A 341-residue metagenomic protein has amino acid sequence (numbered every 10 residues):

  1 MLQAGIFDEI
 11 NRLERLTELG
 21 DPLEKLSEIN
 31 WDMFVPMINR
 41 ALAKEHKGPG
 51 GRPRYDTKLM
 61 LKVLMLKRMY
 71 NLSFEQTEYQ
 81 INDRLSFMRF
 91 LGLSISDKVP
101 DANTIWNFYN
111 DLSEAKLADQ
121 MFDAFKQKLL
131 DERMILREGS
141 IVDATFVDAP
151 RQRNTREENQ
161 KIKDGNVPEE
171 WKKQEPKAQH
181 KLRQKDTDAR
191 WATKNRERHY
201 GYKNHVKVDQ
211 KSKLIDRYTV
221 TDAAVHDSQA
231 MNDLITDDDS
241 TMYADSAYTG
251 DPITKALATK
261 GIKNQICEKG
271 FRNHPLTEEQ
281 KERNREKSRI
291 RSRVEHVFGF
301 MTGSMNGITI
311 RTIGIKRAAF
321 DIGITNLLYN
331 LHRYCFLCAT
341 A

Functional and structural regions predicted by a protein language model:
M1-V35, R40, L337-A341: Charged, often Cys/His-bearing segments associated with DNA-binding zinc-finger transcription factors
R15, G51-L59, D97, D101 (+3 more regions): Secondary-structure capping and boundary motifs in well-ordered enzyme cores
E24-M65, M69: Basic, short loop/linker segments at the boundary and entry of helix-turn-helix/winged-helix-like folds
D56, E75, Y79-N82, P100-T259: Polybasic low-complexity intrinsically disordered regions
S86-T104: Short, positively charged loop/turn segments that connect secondary-structure elements
Q229, P252, N273-Q280: Short, charged, surface-exposed secondary-structure boundary motifs
K260-E268: Short hydrophobic/aromatic-enriched beta-strand-loop microsegments
K260-G261, Q280-A341: Basic, amphipathic alpha-helical segments enriched in Lys/Arg and hydrophobic/aromatic residues
